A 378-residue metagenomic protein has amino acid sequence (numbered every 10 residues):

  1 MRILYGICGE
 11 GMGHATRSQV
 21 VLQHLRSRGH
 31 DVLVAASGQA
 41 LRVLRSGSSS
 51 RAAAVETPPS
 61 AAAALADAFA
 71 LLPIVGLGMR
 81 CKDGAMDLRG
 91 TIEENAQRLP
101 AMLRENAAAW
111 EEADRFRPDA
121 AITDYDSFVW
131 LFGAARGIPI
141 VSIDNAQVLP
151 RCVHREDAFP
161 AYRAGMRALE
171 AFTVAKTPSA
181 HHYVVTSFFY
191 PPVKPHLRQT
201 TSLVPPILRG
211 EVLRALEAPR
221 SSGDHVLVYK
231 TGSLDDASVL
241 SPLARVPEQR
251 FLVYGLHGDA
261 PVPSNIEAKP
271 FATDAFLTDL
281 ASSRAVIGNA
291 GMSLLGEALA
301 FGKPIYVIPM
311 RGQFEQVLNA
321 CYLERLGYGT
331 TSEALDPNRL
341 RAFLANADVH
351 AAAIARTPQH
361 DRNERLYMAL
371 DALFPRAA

Functional and structural regions predicted by a protein language model:
M1-G11: Nucleotide-activated donor-dependent transferases that construct or modify glycoconjugates
A15-L25, A40: Short amphipathic alpha-helix
L22, P205-A285: Donor-nucleotide binding loops and adjacent catalytic segments primarily of GT-B fold Leloir glycosyltransferases
S27-R28, V32-R98: Conserved nucleotide-sugar phosphate-binding/catalytic loop shared by glycosyltransferases and other
D83-A120, S127, A164: Conserved nucleotide-sugar donor-binding subdomain of glycosyltransferases
A120-Y125, T278-L318: A donor-sugar binding/catalytic signature common to diverse glycosyltransferases and related nucleotide-sugar
R151-L234, G255-H257: A nucleotide-sugar donor-handling region in carbohydrate enzymes
R341-A378: C-terminal amphipathic helix plus adjacent low-complexity, charged tail appended to glycosyltransferase catalytic
